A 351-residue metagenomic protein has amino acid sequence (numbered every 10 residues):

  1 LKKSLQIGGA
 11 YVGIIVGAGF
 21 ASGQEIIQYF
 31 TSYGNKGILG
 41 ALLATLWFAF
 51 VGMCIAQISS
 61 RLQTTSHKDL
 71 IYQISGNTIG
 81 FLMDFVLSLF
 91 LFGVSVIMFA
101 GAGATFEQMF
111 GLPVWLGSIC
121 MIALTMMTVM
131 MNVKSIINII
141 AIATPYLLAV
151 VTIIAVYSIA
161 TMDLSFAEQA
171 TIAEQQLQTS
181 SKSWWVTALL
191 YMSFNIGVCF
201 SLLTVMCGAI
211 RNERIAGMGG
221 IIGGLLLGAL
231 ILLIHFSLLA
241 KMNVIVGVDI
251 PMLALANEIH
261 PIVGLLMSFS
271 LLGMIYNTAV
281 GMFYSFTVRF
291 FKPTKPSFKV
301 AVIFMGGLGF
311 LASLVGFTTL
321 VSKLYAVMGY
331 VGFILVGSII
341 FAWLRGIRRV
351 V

Functional and structural regions predicted by a protein language model:
K2, S32-I38, R61-F90, Q108-V114 (+2 more regions): Transmembrane-helix boundary/entry motifs in multi-pass membrane transporters
K2, Y29-A56, M218-L232, L324-F333: Extracellular loop-to-transmembrane helix junctions
K2-A21, G40, L87-L91, S95 (+3 more regions): Hydrophobic, membrane-embedded alpha-helices of multi-pass small-molecule transporters
Q6-V12, A41-L46, L82-F92, Q108-N132 (+5 more regions): Transmembrane alpha-helical segments of multi-pass small-molecule transport proteins
A18, S88, F92, T125 (+3 more regions): Hydrophobic alpha-helical segments and their helix-loop junctions in multi-pass secondary transporters
I58-R61, M98-M109, I122-A143, A209-N212 (+1 more regions): Membrane-water interface regions at transmembrane-helix termini and the short interhelical loops of multi-pass membrane
A102-G103, P113-I119, T128-A160, V321-I339: Membrane-interface loop-to-helix entry segments
E174-T179, L238-P261: Membrane-interface interhelical connector segments
